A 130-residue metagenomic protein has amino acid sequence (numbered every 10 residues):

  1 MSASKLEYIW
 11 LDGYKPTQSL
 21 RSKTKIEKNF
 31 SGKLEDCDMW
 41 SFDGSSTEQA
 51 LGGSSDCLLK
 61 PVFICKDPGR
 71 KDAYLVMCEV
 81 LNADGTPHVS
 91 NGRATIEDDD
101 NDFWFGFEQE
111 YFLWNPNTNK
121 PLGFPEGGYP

Functional and structural regions predicted by a protein language model:
M1-P130: Glycine-rich, acidic/polar active-site loops that bind/position phosphate-bearing ligands
